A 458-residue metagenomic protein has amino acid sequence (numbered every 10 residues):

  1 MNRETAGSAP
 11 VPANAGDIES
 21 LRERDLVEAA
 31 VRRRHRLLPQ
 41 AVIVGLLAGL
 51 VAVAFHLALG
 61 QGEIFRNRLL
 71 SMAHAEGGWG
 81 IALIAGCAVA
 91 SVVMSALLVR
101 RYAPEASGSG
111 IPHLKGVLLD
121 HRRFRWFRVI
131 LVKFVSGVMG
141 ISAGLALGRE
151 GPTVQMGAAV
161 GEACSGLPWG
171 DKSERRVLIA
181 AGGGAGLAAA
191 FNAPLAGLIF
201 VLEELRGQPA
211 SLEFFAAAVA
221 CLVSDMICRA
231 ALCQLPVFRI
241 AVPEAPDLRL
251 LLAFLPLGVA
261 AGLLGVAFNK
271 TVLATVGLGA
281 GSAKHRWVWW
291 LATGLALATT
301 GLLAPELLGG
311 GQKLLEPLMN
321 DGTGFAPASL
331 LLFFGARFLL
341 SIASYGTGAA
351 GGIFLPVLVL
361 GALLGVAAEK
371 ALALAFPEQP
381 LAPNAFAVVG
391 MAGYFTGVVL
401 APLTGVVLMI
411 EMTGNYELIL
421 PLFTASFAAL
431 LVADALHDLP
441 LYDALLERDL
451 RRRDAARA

Functional and structural regions predicted by a protein language model:
M1-A458: Alpha-helical transmembrane segments and immediately membrane-proximal extracytoplasmic
